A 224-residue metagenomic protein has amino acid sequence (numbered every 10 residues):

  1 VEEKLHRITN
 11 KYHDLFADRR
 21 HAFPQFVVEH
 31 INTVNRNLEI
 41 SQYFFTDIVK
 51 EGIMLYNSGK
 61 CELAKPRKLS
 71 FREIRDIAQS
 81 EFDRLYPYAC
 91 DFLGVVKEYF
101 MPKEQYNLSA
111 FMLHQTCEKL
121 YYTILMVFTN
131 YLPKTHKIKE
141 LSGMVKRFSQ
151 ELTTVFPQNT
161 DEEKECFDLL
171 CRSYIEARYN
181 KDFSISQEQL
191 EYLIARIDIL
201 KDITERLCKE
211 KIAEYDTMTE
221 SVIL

Functional and structural regions predicted by a protein language model:
E2-L224: Terminal alpha-helical segments
